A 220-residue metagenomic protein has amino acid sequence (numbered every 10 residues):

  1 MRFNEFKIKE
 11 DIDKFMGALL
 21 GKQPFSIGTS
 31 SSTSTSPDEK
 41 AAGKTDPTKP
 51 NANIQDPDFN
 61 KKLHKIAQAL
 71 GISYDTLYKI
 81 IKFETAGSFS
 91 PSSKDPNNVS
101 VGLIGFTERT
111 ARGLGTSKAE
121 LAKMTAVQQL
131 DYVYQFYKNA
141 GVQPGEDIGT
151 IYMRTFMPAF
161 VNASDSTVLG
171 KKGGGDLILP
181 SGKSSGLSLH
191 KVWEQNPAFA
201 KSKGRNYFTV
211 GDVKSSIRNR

Functional and structural regions predicted by a protein language model:
M1-A18: Short, intrinsically disordered N-terminal pre-domain segments
D13-M16, L20, A67, Y134 (+1 more regions): Residue-level detector of alpha-helical secondary structure
L19-L20, F25-I27: Hydrophobic/aromatic hotspots within intrinsically disordered, low-complexity regions
T29, T35-Q195, A200: Catalytic glycan-binding domains that act on GlcNAc-containing polysaccharides
G186-R220: PGST-rich, cysteine-poor low-complexity/disordered linker and tail segments that act as flexible spacers
